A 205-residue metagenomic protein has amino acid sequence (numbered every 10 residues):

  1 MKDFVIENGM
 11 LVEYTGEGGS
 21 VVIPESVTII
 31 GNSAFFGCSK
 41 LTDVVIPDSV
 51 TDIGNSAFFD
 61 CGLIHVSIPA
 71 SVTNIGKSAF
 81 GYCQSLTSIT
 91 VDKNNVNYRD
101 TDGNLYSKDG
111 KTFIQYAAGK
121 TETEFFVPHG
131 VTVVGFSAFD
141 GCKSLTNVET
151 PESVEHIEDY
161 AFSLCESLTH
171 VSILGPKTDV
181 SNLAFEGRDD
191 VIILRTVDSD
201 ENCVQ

Functional and structural regions predicted by a protein language model:
M1-E7, T15-I29, S39-D52, C61-N74 (+6 more regions): Structural signature of tandem-repeat unit edges
E13, A184-E186: Short, conserved catalytic or adaptor-binding loops enriched in Gly and charged residues
